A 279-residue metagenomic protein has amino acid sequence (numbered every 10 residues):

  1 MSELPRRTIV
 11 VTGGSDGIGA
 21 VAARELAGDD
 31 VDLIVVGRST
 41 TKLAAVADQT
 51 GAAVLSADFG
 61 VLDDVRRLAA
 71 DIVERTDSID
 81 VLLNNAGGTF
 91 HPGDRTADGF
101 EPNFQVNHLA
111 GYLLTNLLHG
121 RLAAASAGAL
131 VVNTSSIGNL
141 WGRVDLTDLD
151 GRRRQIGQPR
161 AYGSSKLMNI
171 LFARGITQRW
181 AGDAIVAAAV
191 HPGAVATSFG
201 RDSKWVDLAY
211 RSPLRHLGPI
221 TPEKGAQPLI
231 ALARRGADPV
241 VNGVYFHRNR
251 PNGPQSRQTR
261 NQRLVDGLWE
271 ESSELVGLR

Functional and structural regions predicted by a protein language model:
S2-I34: Canonical Rossmann dinucleotide-binding motif of NAD(H)/NADP(H)-dependent dehydrogenases/reductases, specifically
T8-V11, L82-L83, V131: Conserved hydrophobic beta-strands of the Rossmann-like cofactor-binding core in SDR/related NAD(P)H-dependent
D29-A45: Conserved glycine-rich Rossmann-like NAD(P)H-binding loop of the short-chain dehydrogenase/reductase
D48-D63: Rossmann-fold cofactor-recognition segment
D71-N84, F90-R95: A glycine-rich helix->loop->beta "capping" turn within Rossmann-like NAD(P)(H)-dependent oxidoreductase domains
G87-R95, E101, A123, A127-A184 (+1 more regions): Catalytic loop of short-chain dehydrogenase/reductase
H108-L109: Ankyrin-repeat alpha-helix packing hotspot
S165, A189, P213-G253, Q262-D266 (+1 more regions): C-terminal helical subdomain
